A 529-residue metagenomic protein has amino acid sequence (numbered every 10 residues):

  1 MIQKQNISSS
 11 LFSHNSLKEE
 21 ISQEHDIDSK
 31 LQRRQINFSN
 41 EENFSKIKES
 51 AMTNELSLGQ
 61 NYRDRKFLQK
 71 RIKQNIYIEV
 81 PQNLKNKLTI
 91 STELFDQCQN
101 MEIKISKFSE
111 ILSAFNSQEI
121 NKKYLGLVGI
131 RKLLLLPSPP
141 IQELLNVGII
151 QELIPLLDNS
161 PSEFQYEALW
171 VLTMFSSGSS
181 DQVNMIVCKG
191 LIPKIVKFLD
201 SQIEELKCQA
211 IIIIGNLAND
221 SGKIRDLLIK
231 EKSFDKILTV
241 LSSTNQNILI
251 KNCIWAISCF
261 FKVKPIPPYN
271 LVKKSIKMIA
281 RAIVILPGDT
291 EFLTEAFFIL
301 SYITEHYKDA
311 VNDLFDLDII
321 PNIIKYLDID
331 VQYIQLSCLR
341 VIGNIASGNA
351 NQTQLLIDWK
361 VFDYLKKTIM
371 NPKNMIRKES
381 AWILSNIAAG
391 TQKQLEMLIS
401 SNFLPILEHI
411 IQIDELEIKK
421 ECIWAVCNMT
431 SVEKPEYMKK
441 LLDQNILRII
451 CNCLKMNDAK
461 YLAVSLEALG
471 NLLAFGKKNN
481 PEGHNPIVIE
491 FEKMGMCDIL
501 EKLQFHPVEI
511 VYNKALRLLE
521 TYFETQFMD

Functional and structural regions predicted by a protein language model:
M1-N116, Y124, V128-K132, G483 (+2 more regions): Intrinsically disordered, low-complexity regulatory regions of large eukaryotic scaffold/signaling proteins
Q97-K104, K123, L133-I149, Q165-Y166 (+9 more regions): Elongated alpha-helical scaffolds that mediate protein-protein interactions in large eukaryotic proteins, primarily
E110-L112, E152-I154, K194-V196, K236-L238 (+6 more regions): Buried hydrophobic core positions in alpha-solenoid tandem helical repeats
E119-R131, S160-S176, Q202-N219, K230 (+8 more regions): Alpha-helical solenoid repeats of the armadillo/HEAT superfamily in eukaryotic scaffolding/adaptor proteins
S180, N184, C188, P193 (+23 more regions): Tandem repeat domain/solenoid detector
